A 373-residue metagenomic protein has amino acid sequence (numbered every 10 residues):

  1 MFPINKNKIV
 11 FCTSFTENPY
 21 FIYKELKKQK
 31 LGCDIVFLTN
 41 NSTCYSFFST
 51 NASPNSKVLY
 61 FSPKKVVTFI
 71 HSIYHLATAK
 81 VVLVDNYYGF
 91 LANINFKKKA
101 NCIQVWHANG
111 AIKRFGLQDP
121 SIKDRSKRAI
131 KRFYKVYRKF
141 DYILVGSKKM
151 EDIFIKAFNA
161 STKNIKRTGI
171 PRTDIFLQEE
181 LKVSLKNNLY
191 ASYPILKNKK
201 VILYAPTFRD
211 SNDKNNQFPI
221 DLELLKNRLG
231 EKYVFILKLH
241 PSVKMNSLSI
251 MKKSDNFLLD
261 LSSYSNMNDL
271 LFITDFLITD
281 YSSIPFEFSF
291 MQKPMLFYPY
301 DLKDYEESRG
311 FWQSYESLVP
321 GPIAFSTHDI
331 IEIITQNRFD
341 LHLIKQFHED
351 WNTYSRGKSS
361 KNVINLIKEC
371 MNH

Functional and structural regions predicted by a protein language model:
M1-V67: N-terminal pre-catalytic "stem/leader" segment of glycosyltransferase-like enzymes
N18-I22, K27-K28, I165-R167, P171-I250 (+2 more regions): Conserved catalytic-core segment of nucleotide-activated headgroup transferases in glycan assembly
L38-P54, Y204-A205, L229-S262: Catalytic donor nucleotide-activated moiety binding site of glycosyltransferases and closely related
V58, K97-V183: Active-site-proximal region of nucleotide-activated glycan assembly enzymes, centered on histidine/acidic-rich loops
P63-A79, P241-F286: Donor nucleotide-activated moiety binding/catalytic core segment of transferases that use nucleotide-activated donors
V82-L83, D141-S147, I236, L277-I278: A short beta-strand/loop micro-motif in the catalytic core of glycosyltransferases that engages the nucleotide-sugar
V82-Y88, N93-F96, I103-W106, Y264-S308: A donor-sugar binding/catalytic signature common to diverse glycosyltransferases and related nucleotide-sugar
S254, S283-N352: Catalytic binding pocket for nucleotide-activated donors in carbohydrate/polymer assembly enzymes
